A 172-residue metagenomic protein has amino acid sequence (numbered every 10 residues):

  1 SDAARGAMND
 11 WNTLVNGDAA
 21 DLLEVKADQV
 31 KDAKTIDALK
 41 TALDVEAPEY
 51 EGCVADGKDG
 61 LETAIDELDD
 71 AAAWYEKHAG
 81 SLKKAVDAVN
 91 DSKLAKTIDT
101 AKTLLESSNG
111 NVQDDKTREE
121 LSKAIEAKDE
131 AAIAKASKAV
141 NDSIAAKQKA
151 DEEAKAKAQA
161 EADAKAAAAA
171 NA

Functional and structural regions predicted by a protein language model:
S1-A172: Amphipathic alpha-helical assembly segments used for oligomerization, scaffolding, or translocation
